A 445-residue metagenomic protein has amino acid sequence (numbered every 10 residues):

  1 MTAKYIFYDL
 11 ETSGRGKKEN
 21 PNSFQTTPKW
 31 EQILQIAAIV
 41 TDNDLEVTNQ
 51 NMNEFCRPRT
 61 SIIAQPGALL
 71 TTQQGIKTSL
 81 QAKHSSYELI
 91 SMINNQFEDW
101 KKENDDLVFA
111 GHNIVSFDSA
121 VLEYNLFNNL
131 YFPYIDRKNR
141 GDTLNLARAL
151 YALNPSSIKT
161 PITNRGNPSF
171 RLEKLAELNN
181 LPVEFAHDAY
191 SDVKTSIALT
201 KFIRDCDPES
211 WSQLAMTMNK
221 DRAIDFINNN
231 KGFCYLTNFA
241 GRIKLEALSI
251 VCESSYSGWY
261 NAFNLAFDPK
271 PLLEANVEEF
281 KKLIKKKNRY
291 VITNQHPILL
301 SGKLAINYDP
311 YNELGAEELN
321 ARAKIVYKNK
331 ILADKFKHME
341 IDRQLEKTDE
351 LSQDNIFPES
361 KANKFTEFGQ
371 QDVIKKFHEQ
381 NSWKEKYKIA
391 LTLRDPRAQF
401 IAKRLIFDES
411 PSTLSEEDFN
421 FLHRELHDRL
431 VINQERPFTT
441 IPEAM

Functional and structural regions predicted by a protein language model:
M1-F127, N179, A275-F400, R404 (+3 more regions): Conserved non-catalytic scaffold segment of RNase H-like nuclease domains
D9, V108-V121, N125, S156-R222: Acidic, Mg2+-coordinating catalytic module of metal-dependent nucleases/exonucleases that use a two-metal-ion mechanism
Q32, T48, I135-R137, Y256-W259: A short, structural micro-pattern
E54-T72, I76-L80, G141-V193: Active-site-proximal helix-loop-helix substrate-binding element of RNase H-like nuclease domains
V108, R137-G141: Alpha-helical scaffolds flanking conserved acidic
L126-R137: A short alpha->loop->secondary-structure connector
K201-K330, E425-M445: Acidic two-metal-ion nuclease catalytic site recognized across multiple nuclease folds, prominently DnaQ/RNase D-T
S410-T413, E417-N433: Non-catalytic accessory regions of eukaryotic chromatin regulators
